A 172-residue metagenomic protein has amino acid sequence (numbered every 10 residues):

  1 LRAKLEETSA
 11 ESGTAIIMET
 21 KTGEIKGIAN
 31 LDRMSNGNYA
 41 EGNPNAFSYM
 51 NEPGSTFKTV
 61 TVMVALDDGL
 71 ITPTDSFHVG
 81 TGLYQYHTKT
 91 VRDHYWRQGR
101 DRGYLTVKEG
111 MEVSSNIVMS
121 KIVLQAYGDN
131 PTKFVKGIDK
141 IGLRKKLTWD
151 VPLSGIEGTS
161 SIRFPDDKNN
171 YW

Functional and structural regions predicted by a protein language model:
L1-G13: Conserved, well-ordered alpha-helix/loop/beta-strand core segments that scaffold catalytic motifs
G13-Y49, M63-W172: Beta-lactam-recognizing serine transpeptidase/beta-lactamase-like catalytic domain environment
F47-F57: Gly/Ser-rich catalytic serine loop of serine hydrolases
